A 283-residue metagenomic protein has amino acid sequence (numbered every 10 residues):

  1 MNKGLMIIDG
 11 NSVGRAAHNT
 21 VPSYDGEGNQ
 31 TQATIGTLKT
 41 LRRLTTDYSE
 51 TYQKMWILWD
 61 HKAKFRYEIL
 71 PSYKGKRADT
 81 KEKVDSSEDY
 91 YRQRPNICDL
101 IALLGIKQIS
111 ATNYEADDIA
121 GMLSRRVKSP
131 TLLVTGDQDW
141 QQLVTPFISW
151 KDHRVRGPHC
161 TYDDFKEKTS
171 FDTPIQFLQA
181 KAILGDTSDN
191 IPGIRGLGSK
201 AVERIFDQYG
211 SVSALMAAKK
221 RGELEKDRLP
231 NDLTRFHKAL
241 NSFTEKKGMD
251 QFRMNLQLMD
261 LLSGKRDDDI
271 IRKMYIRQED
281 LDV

Functional and structural regions predicted by a protein language model:
M1-L100: Domain-level signal for Mg2+-assisted phosphodiester chemistry and nucleotide/NA-binding surfaces in nucleic-acid
N2-K3, S23-Y24, T80-I271: Extended two-metal-dependent nuclease catalytic cores across DNA- and RNA-processing enzymes
R277-Q278: Conserved NTPase motor "head" modules and their coupling/switch loops across ABC/AAA+ ATPases, GTPases, and GHKL ATPases
L281-V283: Long, highly charged low-complexity segments enriched in Glu/Asp and Lys/Arg with interspersed Ser/Thr
